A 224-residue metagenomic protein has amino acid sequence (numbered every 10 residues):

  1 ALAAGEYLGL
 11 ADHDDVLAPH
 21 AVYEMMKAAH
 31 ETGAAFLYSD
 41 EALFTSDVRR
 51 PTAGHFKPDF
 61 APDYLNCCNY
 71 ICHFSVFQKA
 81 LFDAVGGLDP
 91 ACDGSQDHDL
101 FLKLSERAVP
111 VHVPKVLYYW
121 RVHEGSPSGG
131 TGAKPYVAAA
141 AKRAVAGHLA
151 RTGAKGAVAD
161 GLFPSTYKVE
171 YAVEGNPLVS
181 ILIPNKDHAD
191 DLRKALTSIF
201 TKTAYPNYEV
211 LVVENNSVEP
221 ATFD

Functional and structural regions predicted by a protein language model:
L8: Short aromatic/hydrophobic "clamp" motif used to bind/position activated sugar donors
D12, E214-F223: A conserved acidic beta->alpha catalytic loop
V16-P51: Conserved donor NDP-sugar-binding/catalytic core segment of glycosyltransferases
A61-A146: Conserved nucleotide-sugar donor-binding catalytic segment
D99, P177-L182, E209: Cell-envelope/extracellular polymer assembly enzymes that use nucleotide-activated donors
A133-N176: C-terminal, non-catalytic tails of nucleotide-sugar-dependent glycosyltransferases
I183-K194, Y205, E214-V218: Active-site beta-to-alpha loop of glycosyltransferases that engages the nucleotide-sugar donor
T197-N207: Short, acidic, metal-binding catalytic loop of nucleotide-sugar glycosyltransferases
